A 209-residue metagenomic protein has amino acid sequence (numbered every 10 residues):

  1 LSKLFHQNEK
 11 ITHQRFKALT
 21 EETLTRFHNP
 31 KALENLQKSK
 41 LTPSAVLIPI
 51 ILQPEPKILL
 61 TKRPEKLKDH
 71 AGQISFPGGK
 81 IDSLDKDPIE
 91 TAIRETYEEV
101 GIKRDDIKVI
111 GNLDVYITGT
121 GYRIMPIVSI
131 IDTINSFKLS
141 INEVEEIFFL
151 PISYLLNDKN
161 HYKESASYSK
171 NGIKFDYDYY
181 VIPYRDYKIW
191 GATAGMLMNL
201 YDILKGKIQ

Functional and structural regions predicted by a protein language model:
L1-Q73, K80-E98, I102-N112, Y116-I134 (+1 more regions): N-terminal leader/linker segments that precede catalytic domains of diphosphate-processing enzymes
I74-S75, I124, N142, K163: Short, glycine/charged-enriched secondary-structure capping and boundary segments
L139-D176, P183-R185: NUDIX/MutT-family hydrolases
